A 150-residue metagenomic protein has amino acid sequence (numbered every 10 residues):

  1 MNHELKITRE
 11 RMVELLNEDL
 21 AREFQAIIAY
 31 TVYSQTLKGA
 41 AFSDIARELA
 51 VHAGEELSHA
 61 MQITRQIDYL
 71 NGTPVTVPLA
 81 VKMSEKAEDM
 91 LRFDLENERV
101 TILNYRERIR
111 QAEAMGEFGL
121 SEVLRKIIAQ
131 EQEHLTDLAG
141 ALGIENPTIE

Functional and structural regions predicted by a protein language model:
M1-E150: Iron-associated oxidoreductase/ferritin-like identity signal
